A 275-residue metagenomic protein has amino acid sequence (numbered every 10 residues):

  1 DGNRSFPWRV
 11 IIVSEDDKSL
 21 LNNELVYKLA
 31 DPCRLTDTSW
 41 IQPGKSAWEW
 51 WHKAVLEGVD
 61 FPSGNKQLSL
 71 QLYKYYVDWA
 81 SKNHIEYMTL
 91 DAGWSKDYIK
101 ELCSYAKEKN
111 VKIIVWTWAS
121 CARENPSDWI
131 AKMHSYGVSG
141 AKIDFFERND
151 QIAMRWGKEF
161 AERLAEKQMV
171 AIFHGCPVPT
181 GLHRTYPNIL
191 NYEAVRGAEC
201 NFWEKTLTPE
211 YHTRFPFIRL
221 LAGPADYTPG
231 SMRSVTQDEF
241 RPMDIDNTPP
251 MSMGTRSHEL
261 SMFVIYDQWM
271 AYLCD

Functional and structural regions predicted by a protein language model:
D1-E108: Conserved structural scaffold segments of CAZyme catalytic domains across common CAZy folds
D1-N3, D37-S39, E162-R163, F217-I218 (+2 more regions): A general structural signal for short secondary-structure junctions and capping/turn motifs
D16, K53, P177, R233 (+1 more regions): Short loop/turn segments at secondary-structure transitions that flank enzyme active sites
E86-Y87, S139, A271: Short acidic/polar active-site loop segments enriched in Thr and Asp
A92-M253: Aromatic- and carboxylate-enriched substrate-binding clefts and catalytic-loop regions of carbohydrate-active enzymes
F240-D275: Glycine-rich, aromatic-lined ligand/substrate-binding cores of catalytic and carbohydrate-binding domains
